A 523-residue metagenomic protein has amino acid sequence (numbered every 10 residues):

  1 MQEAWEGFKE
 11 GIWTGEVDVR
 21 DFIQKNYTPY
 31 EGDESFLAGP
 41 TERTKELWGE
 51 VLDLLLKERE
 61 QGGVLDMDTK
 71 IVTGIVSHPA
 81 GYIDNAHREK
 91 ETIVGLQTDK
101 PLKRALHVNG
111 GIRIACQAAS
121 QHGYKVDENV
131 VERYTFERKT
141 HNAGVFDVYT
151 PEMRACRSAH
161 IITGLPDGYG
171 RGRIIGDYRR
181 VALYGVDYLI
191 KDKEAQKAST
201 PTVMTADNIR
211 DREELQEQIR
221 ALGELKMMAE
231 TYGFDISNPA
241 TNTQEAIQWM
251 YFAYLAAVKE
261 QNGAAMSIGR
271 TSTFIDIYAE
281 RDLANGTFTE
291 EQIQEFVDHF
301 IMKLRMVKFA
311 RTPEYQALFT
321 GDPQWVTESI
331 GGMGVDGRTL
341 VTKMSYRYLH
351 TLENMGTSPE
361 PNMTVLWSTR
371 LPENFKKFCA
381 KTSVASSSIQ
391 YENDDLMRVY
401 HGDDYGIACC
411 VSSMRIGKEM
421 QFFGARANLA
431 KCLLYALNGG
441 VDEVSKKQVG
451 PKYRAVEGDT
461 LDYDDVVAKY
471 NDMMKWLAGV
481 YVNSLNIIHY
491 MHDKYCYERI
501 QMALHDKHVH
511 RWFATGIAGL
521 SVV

Functional and structural regions predicted by a protein language model:
M1-V522: Conserved catalytic cores of very large enzyme subunits
